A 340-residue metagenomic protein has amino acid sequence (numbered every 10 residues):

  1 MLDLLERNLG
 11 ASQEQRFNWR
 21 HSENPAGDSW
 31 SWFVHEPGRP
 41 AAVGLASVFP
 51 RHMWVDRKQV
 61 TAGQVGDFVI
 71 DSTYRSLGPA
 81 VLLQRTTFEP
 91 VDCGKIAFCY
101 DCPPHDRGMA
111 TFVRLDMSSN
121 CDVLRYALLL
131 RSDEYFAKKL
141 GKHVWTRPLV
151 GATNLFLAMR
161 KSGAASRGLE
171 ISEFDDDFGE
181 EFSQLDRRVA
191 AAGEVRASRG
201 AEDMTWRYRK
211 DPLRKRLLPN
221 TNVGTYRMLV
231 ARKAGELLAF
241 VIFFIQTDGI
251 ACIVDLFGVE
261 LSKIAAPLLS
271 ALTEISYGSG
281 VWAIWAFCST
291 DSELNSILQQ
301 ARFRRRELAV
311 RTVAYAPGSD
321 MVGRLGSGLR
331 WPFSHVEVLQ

Functional and structural regions predicted by a protein language model:
M1-P37, A41-V43, V48, V60-Q64 (+3 more regions): Short amphipathic alpha-helix that is part of the acyltransferase structural core
V34, A46-V48, I70, A231 (+1 more regions): GNAT/GCN5-related N-acetyltransferase fold signature
E36-R39, P90-K95, A165, G278: Secondary-structure boundary elements
P50-H52: Blade-loop segments of beta-propeller domains
W54-D56: Flexible helix-coil transition and linker loops at the boundaries of alpha-helical arrays
Q59-S72, G249-E260: Conserved acetyl-CoA binding element of GNAT-fold acetyltransferases
D67-I70, R75-P90, D101, S262-E274: Conserved acetyl-CoA-binding loop-helix of GNAT-fold acetyltransferases
A97-L157, R209-D211, L218-N220, T225-R227 (+4 more regions): Active-site/acyl-donor-binding loops of N-acyltransferases
